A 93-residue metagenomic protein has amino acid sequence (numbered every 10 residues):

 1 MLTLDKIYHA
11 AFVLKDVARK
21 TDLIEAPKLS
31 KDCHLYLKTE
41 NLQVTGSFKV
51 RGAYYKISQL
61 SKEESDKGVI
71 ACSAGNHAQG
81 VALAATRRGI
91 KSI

Functional and structural regions predicted by a protein language model:
M1-I93: PLP-dependent amino-acid enzyme catalytic core
